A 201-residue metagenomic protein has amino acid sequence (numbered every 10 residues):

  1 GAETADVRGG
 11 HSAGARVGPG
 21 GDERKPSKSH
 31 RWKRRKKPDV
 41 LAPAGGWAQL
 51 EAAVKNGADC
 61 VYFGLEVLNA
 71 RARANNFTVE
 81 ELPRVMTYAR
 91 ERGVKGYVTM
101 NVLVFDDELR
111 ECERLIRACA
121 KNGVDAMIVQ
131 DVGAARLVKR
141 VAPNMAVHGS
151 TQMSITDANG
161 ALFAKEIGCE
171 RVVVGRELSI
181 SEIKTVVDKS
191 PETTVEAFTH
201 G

Functional and structural regions predicted by a protein language model:
E3, V7-G201: Non-catalytic helical/linker scaffolds that mediate oligomerization, partner binding, and domain coupling around large
